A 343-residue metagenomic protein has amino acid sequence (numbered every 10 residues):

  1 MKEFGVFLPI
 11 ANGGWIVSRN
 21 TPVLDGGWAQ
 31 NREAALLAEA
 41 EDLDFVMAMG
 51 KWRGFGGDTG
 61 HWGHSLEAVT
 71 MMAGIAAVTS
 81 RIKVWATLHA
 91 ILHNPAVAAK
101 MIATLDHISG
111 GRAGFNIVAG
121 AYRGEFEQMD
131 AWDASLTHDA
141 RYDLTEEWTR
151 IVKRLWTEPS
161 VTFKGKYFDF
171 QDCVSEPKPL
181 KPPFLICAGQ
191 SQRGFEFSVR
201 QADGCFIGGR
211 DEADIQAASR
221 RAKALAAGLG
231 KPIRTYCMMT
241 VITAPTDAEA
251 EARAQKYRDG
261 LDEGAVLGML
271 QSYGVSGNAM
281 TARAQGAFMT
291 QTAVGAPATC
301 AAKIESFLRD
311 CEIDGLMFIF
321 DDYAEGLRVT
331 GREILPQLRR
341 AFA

Functional and structural regions predicted by a protein language model:
M1-V78, K164, K178-P183, F342: N-terminal beta1-alpha1-beta2 module of alpha/beta enzyme domains
K2, V6-I10, L36-A40, A121 (+4 more regions): An alpha-helical appendage that flanks or caps ligand/catalytic pockets
F4-V6, V46-A48, V84-A86, A113-I117 (+4 more regions): Hydrophobic faces of well-ordered beta-strands that scaffold small-molecule active sites in alpha/beta enzyme cores
G14-A29, T87-A96, S135, P179-Q190 (+2 more regions): Active-site mouth loops of central-metabolism enzymes
D25-A38, A98, A188-F197, A296-R309: Short, acidic/polar
A38, D42, I75, L105 (+8 more regions): Conserved, mostly hydrophobic/aromatic
E39-A40, M72-S80, I102, D106-R112 (+3 more regions): Acidic (Asp/Glu)-rich catalytic clusters
G54-G56, W62-L66, I91-A96, D211-A217 (+2 more regions): Acidic-and-aromatic substrate-binding clefts and catalytic sites of carbohydrate-active enzymes
